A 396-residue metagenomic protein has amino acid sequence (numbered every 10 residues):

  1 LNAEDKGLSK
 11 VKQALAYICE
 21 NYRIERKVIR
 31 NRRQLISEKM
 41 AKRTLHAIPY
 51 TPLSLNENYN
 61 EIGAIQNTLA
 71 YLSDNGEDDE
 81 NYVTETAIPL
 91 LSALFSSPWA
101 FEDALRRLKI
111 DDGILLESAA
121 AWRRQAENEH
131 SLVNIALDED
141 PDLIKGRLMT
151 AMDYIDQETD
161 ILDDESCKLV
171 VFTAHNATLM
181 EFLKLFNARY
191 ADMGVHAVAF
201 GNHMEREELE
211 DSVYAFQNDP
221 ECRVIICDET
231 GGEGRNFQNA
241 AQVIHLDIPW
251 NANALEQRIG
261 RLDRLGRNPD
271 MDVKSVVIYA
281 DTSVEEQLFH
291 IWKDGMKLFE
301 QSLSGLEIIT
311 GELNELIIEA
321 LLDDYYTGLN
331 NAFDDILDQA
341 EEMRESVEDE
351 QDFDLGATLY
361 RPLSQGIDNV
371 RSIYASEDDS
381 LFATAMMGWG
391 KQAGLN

Functional and structural regions predicted by a protein language model:
L1-I18, N75-I88, I110-E139, G305-E341: Non-catalytic helical/coil scaffold and regulatory linker elements that flank RecA-like P-loop NTPase motors
L1-R33, D270-V273, V277-I278, T282-E285: Conserved P-loop NTPase motor "coupling/switch" region that bridges the ATPase
C19, E85, P89, G146 (+10 more regions): Charged, alpha-helix-enriched surfaces in structured cytosolic catalytic cores of large nucleotide-utilizing machines
I24, I29, R33, S96-W99 (+9 more regions): Non-catalytic alpha-helical coupling and interface elements of nucleotide-dependent molecular machines and regulators
I36-N67, C227-E312, I318: SF2 helicase/translocase ATPase core recognition
K39-E57, G76-R223, S364-L381, M387-G390 (+1 more regions): Conserved Helicase C-terminal RecA-like lobe
P269-N396: C-terminal accessory region of SF2 helicases/translocases
